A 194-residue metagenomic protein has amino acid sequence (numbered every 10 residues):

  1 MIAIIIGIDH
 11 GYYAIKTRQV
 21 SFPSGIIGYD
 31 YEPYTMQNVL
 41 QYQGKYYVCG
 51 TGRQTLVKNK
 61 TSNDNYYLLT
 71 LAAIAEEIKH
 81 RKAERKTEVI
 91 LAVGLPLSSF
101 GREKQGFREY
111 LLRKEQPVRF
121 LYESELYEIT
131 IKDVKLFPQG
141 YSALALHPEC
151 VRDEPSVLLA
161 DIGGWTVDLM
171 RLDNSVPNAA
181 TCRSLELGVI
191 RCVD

Functional and structural regions predicted by a protein language model:
M1-V157, N174-D194: Nucleotide/phosphate-binding catalytic cleft detector across ATP-hydrolyzing and phosphate-transferring enzymes
S156-L158, W165-R171: Conserved active-site beta-strand-loop modules that form the wall/rim of enzyme catalytic pockets and either contain
D161-G164, G188: Short, contiguous, pocket-lining structural segments that sit at or immediately flank catalytic/ligand-binding sites
